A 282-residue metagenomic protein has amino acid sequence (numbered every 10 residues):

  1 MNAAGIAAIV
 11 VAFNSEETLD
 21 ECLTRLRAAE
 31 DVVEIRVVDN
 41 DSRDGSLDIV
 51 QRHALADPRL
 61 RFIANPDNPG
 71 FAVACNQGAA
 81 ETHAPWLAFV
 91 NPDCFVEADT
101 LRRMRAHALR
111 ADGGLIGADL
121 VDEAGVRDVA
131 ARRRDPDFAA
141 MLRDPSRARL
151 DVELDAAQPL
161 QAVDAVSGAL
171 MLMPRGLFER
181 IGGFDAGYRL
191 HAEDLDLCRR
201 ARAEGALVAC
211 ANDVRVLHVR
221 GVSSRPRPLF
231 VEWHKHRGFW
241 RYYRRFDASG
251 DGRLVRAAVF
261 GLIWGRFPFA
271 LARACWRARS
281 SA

Functional and structural regions predicted by a protein language model:
S15-A28: Short, well-formed alpha-helical segments that are part of the catalytic scaffolds of diverse glycosyltransferases
D39-D48, D67: A conserved acidic beta->alpha catalytic loop
A64-T82: Glycine-rich, basic loop-to-helix element that forms the pyrophosphate-binding segment of sugar-nucleotide handling
L87: Short aromatic/hydrophobic "clamp" motif used to bind/position activated sugar donors
F95-D128: Conserved donor NDP-sugar-binding/catalytic core segment of glycosyltransferases
D135-D164, G168: Short, flexible, basic/aromatic active-site loop/helix in glycosyltransferases
D164-G183, G187-R215: A short, conserved alpha-helix in the catalytic core of glycosyltransferases
D196-R279: Active-site-adjacent helix/loop segment of glycosyltransferases that harbors family-specific signature motifs
